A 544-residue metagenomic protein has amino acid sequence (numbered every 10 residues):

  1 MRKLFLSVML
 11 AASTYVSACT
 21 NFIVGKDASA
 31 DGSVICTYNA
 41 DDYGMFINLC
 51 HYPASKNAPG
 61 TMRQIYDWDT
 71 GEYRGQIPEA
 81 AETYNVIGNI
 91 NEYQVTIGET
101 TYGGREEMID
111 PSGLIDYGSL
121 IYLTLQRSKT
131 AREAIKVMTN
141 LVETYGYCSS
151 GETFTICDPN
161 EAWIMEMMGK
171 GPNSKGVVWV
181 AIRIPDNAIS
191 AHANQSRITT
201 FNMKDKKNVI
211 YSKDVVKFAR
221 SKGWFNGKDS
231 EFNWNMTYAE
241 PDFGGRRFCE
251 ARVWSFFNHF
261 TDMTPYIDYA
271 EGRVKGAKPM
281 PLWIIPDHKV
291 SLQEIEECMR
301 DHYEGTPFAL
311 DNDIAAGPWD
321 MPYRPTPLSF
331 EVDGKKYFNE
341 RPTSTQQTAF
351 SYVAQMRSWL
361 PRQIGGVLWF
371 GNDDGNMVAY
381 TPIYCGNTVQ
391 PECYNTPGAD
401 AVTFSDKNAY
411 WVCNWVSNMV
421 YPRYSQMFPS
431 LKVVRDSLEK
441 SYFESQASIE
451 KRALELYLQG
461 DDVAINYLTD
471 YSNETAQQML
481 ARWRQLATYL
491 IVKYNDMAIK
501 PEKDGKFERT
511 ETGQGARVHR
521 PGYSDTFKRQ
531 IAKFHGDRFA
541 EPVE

Functional and structural regions predicted by a protein language model:
K3-S13: Sec-dependent N-terminal signal peptides
T14-A18: Sec/Tat signal peptide C-region and signal peptidase I cleavage site
C19-Y117, V137-V290: A contiguous strand-loop segment
G32-T83, A315, W319, P325 (+2 more regions): Active-site rim segments in enzyme catalytic domains, especially the processed small/beta chain of N-terminal
F218-G371: Glycine-rich, aromatic-lined ligand/substrate-binding cores of catalytic and carbohydrate-binding domains
P318-L456: Substrate-recognition/cap regions that form aromatic- and gly/pro-loop-enriched pockets for small-molecule ligands
D436-E544: Histidine-centered catalytic/metal-binding microenvironments
